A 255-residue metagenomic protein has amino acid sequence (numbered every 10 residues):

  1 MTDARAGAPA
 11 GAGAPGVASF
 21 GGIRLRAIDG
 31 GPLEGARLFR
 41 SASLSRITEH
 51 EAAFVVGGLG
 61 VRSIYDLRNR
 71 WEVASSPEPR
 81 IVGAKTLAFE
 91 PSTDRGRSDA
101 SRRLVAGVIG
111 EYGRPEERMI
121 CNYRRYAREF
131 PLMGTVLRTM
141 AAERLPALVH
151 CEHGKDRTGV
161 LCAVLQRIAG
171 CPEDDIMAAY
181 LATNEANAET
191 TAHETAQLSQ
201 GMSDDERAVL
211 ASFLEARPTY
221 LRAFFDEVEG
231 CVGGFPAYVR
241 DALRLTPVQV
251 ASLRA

Functional and structural regions predicted by a protein language model:
M1-L148, V160-A255: Cys-dependent protein tyrosine phosphatase-like superfamily
H153, R157-T158: Ser/Thr-glycine-rich phosphate-binding loops at phosphate-binding pockets of nucleotides, nucleotide cofactors
